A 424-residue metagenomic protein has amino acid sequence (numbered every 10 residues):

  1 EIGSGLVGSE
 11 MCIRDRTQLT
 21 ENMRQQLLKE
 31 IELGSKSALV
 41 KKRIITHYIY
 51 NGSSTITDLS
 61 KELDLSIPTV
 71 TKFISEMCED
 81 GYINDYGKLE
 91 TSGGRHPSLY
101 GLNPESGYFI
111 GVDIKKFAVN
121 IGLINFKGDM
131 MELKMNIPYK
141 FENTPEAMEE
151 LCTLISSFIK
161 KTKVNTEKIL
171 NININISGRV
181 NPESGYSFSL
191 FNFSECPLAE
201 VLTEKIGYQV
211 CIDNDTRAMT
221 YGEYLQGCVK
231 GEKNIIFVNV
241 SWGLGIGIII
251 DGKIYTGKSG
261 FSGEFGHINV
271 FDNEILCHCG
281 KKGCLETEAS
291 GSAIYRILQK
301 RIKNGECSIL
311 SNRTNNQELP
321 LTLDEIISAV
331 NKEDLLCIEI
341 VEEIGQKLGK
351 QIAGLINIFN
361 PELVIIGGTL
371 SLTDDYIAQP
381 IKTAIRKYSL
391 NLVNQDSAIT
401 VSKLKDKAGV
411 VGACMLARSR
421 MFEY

Functional and structural regions predicted by a protein language model:
E1-D15: Single conserved hydrophobic/aromatic residue that forms the stacking wall/gate of nucleotide- or nucleobase-binding
R14-Y86, T91-R95, L99-M135, Y139-E167 (+2 more regions): ATP-binding/phosphotransfer module of carbohydrate and carboxylate kinases, centering on a glycine-rich
D85-F109, V210-I235: Conserved phosphate-binding catalytic cores of ATP/NTP-utilizing and phosphoryl-transfer enzymes
F109-D113, I169-N173, I235-N239, G245-G247: Short glycine-aspartate micro-motif
M130, S187, I254-Y255: Hydrophobic "anchor" residues
L133-N234, Y376-K387: Glycine-rich phosphate-binding loop and adjoining helix at the ATP-binding site of ATP-dependent phosphoryl-transfer
D215, S241, A413: Active-site glycine-centered loops adjacent to acidic/histidine catalytic or metal-binding residues that shape
G231-A289: Glycine-rich phosphate-binding loop of actin/hexokinase-like ATP-binding domains
